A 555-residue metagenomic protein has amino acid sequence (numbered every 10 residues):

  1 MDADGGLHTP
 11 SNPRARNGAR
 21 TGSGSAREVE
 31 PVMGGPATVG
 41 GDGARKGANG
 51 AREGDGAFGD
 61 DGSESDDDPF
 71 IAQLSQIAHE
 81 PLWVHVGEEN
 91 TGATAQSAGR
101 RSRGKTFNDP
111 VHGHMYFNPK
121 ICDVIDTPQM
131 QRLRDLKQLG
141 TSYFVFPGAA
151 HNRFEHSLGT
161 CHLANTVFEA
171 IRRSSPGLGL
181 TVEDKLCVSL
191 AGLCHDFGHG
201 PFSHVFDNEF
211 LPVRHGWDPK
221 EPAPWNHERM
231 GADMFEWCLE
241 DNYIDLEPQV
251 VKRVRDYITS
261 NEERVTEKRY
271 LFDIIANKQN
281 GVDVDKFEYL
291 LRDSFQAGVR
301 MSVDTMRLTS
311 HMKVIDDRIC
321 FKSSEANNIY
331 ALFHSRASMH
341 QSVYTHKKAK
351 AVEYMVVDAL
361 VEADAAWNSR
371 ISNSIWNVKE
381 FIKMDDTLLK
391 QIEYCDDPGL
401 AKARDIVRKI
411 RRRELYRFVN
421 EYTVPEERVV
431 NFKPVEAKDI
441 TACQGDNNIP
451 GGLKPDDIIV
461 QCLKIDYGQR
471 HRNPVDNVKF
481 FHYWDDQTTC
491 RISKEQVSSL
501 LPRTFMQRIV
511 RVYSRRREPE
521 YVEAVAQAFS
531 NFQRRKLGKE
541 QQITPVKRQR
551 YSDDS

Functional and structural regions predicted by a protein language model:
D2-N12, R20, G24, E30-P36 (+3 more regions): Sequence-structural signature of the catalytic-core scaffold of metal-dependent phosphohydrolases that act on
D2-R14, V29, G35-P36, G40 (+5 more regions): Terminal helices and disordered tails flanking the catalytic cores of nucleotide-processing hydrolases
G18-A19, G41: Glycine- and charge-rich intrinsically disordered segments
G41-A44, A48: Ser/Thr/Pro/Gly-rich low-complexity, intrinsically disordered segments
